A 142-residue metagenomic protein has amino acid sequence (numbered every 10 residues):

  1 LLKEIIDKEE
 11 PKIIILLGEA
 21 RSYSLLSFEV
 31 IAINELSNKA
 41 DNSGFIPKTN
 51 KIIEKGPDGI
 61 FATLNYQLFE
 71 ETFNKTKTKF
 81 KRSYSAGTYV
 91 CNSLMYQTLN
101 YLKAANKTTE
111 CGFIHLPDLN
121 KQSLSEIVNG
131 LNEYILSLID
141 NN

Functional and structural regions predicted by a protein language model:
L1-A86, L99-T108, N129-N142: N-terminal catalytic or cofactor-binding beta/alpha core of small enzyme domains
S27, L94-M95, S125-E126: A short secondary-structure junction signal
G87-C91: Polyanion-binding loop/helix "lid" in catalytic or ligand-binding cores
N92, Y96-N100: Short, hydrophobic/amphipathic alpha-helical patches that form generic packing surfaces within helical domains
F113-S125: A structured phosphate/pyrophosphate-recognition subdomain
